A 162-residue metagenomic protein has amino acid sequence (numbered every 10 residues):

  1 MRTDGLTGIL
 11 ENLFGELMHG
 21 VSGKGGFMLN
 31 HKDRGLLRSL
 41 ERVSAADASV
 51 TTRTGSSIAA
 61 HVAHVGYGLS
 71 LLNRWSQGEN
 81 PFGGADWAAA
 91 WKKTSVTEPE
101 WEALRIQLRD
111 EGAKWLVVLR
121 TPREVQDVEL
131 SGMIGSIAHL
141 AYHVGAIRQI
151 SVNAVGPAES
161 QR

Functional and structural regions predicted by a protein language model:
M1-D33, L37-L40, A45-A90, E124-R162: Short, contiguous alpha-helical
A90-A141: Acidic/histidine-rich alpha-helical segments that form the ligand environment of transition-metal centers
